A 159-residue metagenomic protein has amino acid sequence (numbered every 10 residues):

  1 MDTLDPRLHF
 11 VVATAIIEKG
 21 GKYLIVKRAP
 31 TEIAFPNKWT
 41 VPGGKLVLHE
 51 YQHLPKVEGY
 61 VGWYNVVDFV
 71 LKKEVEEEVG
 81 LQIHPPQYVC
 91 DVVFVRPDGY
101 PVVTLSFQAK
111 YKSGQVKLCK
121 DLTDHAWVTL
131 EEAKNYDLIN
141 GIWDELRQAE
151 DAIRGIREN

Functional and structural regions predicted by a protein language model:
M1-T14, R28-E32: Acidic, metal-coordinating catalytic segment for phosphate/diphosphate chemistry, firing primarily on the Nudix
F10-T14, V102-S106, W143: Short hydrophobic/aromatic beta-strand or adjacent loop that forms the aromatic wall/cage of a ligand/substrate-binding
V12-A13, V66-V67, T123: Short loop/turn microsegments at loop-to-beta-strand junctions
K19: A cytosolic small-molecule/anion-sensing beta-strand core signal
K22-K73: Conserved Nudix-box catalytic region and its N-terminal flanking loop in Nudix hydrolases and closely related
E32, N37-W39, G44, L48-H49 (+2 more regions): Nudix hydrolase/Nudix homology domain
E77-P85: Short secondary-structure junctions
H84-P85, C90-Q115: Active-site-adjacent beta-strand/loop module that shapes the phosphate/pyrophosphate-binding cleft
